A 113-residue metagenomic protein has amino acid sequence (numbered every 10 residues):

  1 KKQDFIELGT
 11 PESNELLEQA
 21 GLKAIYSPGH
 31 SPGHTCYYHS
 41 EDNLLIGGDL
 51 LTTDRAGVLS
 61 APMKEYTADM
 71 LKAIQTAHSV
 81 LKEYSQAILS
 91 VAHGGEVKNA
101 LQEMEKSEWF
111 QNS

Functional and structural regions predicted by a protein language model:
K1, T76, F110: Residue-level signal for functionally critical sites in structured catalytic/ligand-binding pockets
K1-L17: Active-site HxH/HxHxD metal-binding segment of metal-dependent hydrolases
A20: Active-site microenvironment for binding and transforming phosphate-containing groups
K23-P28, P32-Q102: Metallo-beta-lactamase
N99-S113: Short, electropositive alpha-helical surface patch
